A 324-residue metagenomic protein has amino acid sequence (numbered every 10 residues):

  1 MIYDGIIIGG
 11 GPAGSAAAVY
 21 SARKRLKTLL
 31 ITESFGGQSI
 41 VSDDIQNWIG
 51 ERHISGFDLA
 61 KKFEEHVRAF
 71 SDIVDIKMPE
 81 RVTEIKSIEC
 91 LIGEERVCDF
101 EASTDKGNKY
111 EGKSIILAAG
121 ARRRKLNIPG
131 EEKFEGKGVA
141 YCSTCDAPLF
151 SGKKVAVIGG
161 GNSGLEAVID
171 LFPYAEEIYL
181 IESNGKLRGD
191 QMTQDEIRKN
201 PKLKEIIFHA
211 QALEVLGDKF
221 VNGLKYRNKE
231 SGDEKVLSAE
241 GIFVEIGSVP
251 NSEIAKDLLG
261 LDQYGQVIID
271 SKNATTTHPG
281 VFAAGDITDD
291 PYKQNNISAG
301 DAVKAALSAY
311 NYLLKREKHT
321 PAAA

Functional and structural regions predicted by a protein language model:
M1-I8, R23-L26, K225-K229, K235-G241 (+4 more regions): Rossmann-like nucleotide/phosphate-binding core characteristic of flavoprotein oxidoreductases
I2-D4, P79, S151-K153, H209 (+1 more regions): Phosphate-coordination loops involved in phosphoryl transfer and adenosine-cofactor binding
Y3-I73, L165-Q191, D262, A324: Beta1-alpha1 glycine-rich phosphate/pyrophosphate-binding loop at the start of Rossmann-like nucleotide-binding domains
G9, G112, A118-G120, K125-N127 (+3 more regions): Short, well-ordered coil/turn residues at beta-beta hairpins and beta-strand->alpha-helix junctions within
S39, K125-L126, E166, R188 (+3 more regions): Glycine/Thr-rich phosphate-binding loops of Rossmann-like dinucleotide-binding domains
V67-T104, K109-Y110, P173-S271, L314-A324: A Rossmann-like FAD-binding core segment of flavoenzymes
A119-V168, F172-Y174, I269-S271: Glycine-rich dinucleotide-binding loop and its adjacent helix/turn
N127, K133-L149, I246-K293, I297 (+3 more regions): FAD-site-proximal beta/loop scaffold in flavoenzymes
